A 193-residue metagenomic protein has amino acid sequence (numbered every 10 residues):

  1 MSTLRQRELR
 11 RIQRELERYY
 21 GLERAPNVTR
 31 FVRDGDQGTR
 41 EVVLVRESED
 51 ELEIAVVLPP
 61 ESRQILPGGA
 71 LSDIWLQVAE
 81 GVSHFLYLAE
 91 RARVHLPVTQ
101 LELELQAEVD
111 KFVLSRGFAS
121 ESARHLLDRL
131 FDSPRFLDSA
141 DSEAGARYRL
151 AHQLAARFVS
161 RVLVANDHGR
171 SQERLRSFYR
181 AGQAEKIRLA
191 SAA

Functional and structural regions predicted by a protein language model:
M1-Q64, G68-L71, F118: Auxiliary, metal-adjacent structural segments of Zn-dependent hydrolase domains
P26-R30, H125-E143: Amphipathic alpha-helical interaction modules
A70, I74, T99: Conserved acidic
I74-W75, A107: Phosphate/oxyanion-binding active-site loops and adjacent basic polyanion-contact surfaces
W75-A89: Active-site recognition of the HExxH zinc-binding catalytic motif
A92-L96: Active-site nucleophile-His-acid catalytic modules used for acyl/amide transfer and hydrolysis across diverse enzymes
P97-R135: Post-HExxH zinc-binding segment in Zn-dependent metallohydrolases
S139-A193: Pan-zinc metallopeptidase signature
